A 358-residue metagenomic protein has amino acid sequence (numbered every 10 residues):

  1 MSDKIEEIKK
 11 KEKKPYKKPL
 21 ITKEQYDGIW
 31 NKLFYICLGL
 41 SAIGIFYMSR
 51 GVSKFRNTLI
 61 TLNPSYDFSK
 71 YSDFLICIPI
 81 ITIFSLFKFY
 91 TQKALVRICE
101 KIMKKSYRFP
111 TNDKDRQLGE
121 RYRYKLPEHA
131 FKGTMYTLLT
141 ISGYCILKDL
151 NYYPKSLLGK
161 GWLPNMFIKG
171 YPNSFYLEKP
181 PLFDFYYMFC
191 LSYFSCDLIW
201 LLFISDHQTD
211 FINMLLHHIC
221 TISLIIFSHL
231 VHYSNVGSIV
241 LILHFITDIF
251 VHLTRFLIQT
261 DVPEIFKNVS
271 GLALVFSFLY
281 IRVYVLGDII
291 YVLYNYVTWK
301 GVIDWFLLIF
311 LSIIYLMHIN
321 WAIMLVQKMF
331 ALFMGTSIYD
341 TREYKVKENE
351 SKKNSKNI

Functional and structural regions predicted by a protein language model:
S2-N235, R255-F278, Y284-I313, N320-I358: Membrane-helix and juxtamembrane interface regions of eukaryotic multi-pass membrane proteins
L241-F245, V275-L279: Transmembrane helix-bundle signature of multi-pass membrane transporters/permeases
L243-T254: Alpha-helical transmembrane segments and their membrane-interface exit regions
